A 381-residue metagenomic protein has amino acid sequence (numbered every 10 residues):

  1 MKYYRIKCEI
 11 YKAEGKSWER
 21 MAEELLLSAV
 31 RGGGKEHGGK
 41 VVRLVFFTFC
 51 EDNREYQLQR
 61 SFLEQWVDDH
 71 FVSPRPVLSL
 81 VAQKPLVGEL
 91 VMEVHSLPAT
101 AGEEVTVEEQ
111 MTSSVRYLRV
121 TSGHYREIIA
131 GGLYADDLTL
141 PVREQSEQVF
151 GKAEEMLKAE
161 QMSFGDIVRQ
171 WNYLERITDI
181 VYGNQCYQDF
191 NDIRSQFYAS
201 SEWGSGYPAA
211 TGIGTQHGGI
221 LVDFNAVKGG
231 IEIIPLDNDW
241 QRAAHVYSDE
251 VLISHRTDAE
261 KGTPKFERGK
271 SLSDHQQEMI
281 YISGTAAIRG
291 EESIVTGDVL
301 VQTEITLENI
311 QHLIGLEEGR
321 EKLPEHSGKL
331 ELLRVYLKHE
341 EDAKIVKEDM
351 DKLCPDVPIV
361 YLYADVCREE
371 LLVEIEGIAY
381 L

Functional and structural regions predicted by a protein language model:
M1-W171, R176-L381: N-terminal presequence-like segments and the immediate start of the first folded domain
